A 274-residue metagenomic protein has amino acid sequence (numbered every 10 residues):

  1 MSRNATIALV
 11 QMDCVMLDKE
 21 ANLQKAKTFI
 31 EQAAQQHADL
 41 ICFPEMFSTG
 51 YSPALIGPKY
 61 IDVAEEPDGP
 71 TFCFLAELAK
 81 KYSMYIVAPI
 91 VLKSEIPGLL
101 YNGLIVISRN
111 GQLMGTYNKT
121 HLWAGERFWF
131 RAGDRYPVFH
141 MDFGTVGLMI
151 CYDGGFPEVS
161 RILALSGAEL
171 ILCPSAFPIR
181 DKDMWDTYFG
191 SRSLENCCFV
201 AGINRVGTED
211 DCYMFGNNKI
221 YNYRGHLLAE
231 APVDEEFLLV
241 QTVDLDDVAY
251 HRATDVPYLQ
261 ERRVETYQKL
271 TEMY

Functional and structural regions predicted by a protein language model:
S2-L9: Extreme N-terminal starter segment of soluble prokaryotic enzymes
T6, V87, G103, R135 (+1 more regions): Conserved beta-strand and immediately adjacent loop positions that scaffold enzyme active sites
I7, V106-M114, Y221-L228: Short, glycine-anchored, charge-dense loop/turn motifs used at functional sites
K19, T28-N110, P178-E195: Cys-nucleophile CN-hydrolase/nitrilase-fold catalytic domain and related Cys-dependent amidase chemistry that acts on
T49, I105, T116-W123, K219 (+1 more regions): Short beta->alpha transition motifs characteristic of CBS
E65-P67, E77, E95-E169, P174 (+4 more regions): Active-site catalytic loop in hydrolytic enzyme cores
P67-V87, G155-L239: CN hydrolase (nitrilase-like) catalytic-core segments centered on the catalytic cysteine and neighboring Lys/Glu
V138-H140, R205-Y274: C-terminal beta-strand edge segments of enzyme domains
